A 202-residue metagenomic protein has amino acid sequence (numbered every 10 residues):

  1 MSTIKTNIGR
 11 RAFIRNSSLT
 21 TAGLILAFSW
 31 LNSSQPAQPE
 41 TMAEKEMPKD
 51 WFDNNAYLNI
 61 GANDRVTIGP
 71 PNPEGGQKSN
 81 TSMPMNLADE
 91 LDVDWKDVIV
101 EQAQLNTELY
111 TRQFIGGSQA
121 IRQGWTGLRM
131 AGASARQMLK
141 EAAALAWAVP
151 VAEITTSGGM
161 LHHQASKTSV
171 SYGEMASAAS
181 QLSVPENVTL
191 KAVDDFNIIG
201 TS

Functional and structural regions predicted by a protein language model:
S2-T21: N-terminal secretory signal peptides and thylakoid transit peptides that target proteins across membranes
S2-T3, T41, R65-N86, K96-A133 (+3 more regions): Short, surface-exposed loop/turn segments at secondary-structure boundaries that line and modulate
T6-N7, F28-V66: C-terminal segment of N-terminal export signals and the immediately downstream linker at the start of the mature
I14, A62, T155: Active-site microenvironment for binding and transforming phosphate-containing groups
G23-I25: Bacterial N-terminal signal peptides
L91: Active-site-surrounding "flap" and adjacent substrate/cofactor-binding loops of secreted or lumenal enzymes, prototyped
V184-S202: Flexible inter-domain linker/hinge segments
